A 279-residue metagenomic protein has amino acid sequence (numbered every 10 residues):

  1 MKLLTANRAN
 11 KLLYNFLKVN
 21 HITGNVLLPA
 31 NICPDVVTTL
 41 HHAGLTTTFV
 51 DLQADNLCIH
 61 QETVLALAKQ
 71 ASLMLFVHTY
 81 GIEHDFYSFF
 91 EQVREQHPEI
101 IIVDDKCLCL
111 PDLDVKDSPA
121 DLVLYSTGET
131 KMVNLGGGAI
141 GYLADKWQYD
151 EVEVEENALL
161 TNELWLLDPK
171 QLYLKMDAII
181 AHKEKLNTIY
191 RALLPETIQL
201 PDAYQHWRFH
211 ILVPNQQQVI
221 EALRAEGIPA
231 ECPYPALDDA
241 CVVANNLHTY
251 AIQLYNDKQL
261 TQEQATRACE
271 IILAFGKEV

Functional and structural regions predicted by a protein language model:
M1-N25, C33-H42, F49-D51: Phosphate-binding glycine-rich loop
T46-D55, E231: Short beta-strand->loop structural element characteristic of the AMP-binding/adenylate-forming
D55-Y125, E129-L135, G141-W147: Active-site phosphate-binding strand-loop segment of PLP-dependent enzymes
L143-A181: Active-site C-terminal subdomain of aminotransferase-like
K170-Y173, D177-R191, I198-L212: Conserved glycine-rich beta-strand-loop-beta hairpin in the small C-terminal domain of fold type I
Q216-I252, G276-V279: Conserved PLP cofactor-binding pocket of PLP-dependent enzymes
A251-E263: Proline-centric
